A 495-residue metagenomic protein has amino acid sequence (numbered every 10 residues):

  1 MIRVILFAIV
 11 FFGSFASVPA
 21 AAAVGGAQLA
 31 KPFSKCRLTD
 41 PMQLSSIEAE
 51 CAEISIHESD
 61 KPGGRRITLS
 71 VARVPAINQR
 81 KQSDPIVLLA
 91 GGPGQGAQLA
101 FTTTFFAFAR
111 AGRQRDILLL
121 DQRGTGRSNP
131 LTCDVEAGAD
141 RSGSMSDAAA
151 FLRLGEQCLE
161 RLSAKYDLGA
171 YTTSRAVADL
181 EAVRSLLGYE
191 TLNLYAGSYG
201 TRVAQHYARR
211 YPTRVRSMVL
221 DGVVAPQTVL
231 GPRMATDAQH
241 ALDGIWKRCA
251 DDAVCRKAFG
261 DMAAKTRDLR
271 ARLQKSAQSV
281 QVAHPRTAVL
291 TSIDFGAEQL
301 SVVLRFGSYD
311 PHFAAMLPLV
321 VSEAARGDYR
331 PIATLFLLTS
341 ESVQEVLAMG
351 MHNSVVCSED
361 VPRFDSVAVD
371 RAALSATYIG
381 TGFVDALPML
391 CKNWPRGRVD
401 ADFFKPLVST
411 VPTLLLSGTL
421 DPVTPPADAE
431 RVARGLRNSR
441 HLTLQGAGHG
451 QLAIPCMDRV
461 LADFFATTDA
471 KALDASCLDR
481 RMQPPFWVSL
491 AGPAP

Functional and structural regions predicted by a protein language model:
M1-I2: N-terminal secretory signal peptides that target proteins for export/translocation
I5-A16: Bacterial N-terminal signal peptides
P19-A23: Boundary at the C-terminal end of the N-terminal hydrophobic targeting segment
V24-Q299, S354-P495: Gly/Pro-rich cap/lid or specificity-loop segments adjacent to the active site
A283-V302, Y309-H312, S342-G350: Structural motif
S301-R305, V321, S354: Short alpha-helical scaffolding segments that buttress acidic/His motifs in well-ordered protein cores
S308-R326, P362-V367, V399: Short helix-capping/linker segments at secondary-structure and domain boundaries
R330-D365: Long, low-complexity segments enriched in small/aliphatic residues
